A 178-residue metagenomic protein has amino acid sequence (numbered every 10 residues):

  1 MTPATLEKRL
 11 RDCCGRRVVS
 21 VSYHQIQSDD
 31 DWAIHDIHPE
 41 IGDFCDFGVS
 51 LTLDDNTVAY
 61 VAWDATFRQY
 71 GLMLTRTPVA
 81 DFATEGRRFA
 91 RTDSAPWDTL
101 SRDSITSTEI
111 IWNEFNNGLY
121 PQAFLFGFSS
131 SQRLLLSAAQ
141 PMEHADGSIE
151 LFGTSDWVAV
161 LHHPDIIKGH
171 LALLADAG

Functional and structural regions predicted by a protein language model:
M1-G178: Surface-exposed, interaction-prone regions used to assemble/regulate multi-protein complexes
